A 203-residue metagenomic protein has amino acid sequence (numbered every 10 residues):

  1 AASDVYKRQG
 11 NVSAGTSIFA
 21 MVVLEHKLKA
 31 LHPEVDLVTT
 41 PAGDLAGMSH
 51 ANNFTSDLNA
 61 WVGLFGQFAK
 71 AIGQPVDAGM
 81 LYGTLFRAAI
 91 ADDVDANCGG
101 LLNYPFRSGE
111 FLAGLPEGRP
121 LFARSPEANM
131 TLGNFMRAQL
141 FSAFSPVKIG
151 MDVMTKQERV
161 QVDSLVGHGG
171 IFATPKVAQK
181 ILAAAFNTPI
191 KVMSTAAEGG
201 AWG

Functional and structural regions predicted by a protein language model:
A1-V166, I171-W202: Active-site core segments that coordinate phosphate-bearing ligands/cofactors across diverse enzyme families
